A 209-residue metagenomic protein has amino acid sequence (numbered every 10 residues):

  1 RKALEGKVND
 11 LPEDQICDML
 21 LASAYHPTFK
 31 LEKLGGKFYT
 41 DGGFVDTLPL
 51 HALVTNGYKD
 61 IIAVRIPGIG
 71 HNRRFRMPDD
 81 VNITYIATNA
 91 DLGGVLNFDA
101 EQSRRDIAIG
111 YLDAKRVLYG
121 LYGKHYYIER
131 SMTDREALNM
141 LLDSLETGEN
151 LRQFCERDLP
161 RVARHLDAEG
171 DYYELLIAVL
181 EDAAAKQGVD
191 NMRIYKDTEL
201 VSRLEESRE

Functional and structural regions predicted by a protein language model:
R1-E209: Patatin-like phospholipase
